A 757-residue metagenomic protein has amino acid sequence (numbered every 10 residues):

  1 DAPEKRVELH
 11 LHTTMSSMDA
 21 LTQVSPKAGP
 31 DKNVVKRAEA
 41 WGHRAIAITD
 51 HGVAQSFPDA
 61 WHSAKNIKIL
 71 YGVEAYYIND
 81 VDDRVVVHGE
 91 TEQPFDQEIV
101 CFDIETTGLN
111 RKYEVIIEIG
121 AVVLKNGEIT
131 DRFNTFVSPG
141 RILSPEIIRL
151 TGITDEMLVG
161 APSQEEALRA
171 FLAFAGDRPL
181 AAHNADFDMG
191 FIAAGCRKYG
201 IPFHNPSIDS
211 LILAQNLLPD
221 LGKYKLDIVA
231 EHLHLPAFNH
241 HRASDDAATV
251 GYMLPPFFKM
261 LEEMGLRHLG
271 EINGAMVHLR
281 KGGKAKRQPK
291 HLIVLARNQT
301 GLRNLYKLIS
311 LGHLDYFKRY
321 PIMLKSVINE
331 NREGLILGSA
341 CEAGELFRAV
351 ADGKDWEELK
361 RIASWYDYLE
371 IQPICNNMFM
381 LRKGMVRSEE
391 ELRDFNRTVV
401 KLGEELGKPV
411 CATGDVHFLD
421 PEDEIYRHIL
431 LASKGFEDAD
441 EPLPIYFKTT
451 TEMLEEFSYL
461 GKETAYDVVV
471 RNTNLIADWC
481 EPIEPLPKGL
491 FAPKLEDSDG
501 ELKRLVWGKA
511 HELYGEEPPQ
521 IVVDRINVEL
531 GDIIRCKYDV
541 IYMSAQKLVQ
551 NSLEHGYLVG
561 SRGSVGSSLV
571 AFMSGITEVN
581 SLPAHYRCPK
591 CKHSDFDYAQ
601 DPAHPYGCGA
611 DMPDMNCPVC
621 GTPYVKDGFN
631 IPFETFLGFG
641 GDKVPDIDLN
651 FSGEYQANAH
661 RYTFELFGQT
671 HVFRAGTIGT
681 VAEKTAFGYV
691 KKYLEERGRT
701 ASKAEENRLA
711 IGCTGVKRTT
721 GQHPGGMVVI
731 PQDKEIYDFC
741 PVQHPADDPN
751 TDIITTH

Functional and structural regions predicted by a protein language model:
D1-T106, N110-V115, I119-F133, G140 (+5 more regions): Phosphodiester-processing cores and adjacent nucleic acid-binding clamps
K734-Q743: Glycine-rich active-site loop/lid that clamps phosphate-bearing ligands
